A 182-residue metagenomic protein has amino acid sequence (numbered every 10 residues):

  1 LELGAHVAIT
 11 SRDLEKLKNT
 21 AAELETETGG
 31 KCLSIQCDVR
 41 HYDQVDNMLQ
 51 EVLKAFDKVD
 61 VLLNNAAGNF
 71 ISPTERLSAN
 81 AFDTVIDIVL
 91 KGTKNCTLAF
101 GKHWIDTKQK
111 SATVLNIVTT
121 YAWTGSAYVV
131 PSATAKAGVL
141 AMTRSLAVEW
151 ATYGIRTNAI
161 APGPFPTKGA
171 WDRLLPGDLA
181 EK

Functional and structural regions predicted by a protein language model:
L14-E15, C37-M48, A79: The beta1-alpha1 cofactor-binding region of Rossmann-like NAD(H)/NADP(H)-dependent oxidoreductases
P73-T74, S78-I86, W171, K182: Substrate-binding pocket helix/loop in short-chain dehydrogenase/reductase
L77, G125-A133, S145, A170: Active-site loop-to-helix junction immediately N-terminal to the catalytic Tyr of the SDR YXXXK motif in Rossmann-fold
T97, A135, T143: Active-site helix of classical SDR
K102, V148-T152: Alpha-helical segment proximal to the catalytic Tyr-Lys
T119: Residue(s) in the substrate-gating loop at a strand-loop-helix junction that position the organic substrate next
T152, P164-K182: A glycine/serine/threonine-rich, flexible loop-to-helix segment that serves as the NAD(P) cofactor-binding "lid"
